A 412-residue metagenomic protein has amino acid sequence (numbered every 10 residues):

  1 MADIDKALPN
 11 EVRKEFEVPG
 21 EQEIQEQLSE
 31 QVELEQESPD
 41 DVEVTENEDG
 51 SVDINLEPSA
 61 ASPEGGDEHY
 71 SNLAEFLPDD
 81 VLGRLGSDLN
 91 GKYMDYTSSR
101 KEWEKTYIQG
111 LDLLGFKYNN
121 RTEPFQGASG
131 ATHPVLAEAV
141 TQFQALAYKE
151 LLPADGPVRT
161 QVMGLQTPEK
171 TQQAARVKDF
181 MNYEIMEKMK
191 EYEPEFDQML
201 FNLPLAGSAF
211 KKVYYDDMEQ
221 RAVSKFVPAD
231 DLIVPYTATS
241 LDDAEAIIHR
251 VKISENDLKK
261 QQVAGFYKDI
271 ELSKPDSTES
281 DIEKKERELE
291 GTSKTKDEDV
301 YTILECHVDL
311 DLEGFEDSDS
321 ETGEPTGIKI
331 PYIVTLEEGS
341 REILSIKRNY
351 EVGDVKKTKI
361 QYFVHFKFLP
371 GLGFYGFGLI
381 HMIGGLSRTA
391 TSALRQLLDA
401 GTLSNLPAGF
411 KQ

Functional and structural regions predicted by a protein language model:
A2-S345, N349: Extended, helix-rich architectural segments
D311-Q412: Extended, charged amphipathic alpha-helical segments
